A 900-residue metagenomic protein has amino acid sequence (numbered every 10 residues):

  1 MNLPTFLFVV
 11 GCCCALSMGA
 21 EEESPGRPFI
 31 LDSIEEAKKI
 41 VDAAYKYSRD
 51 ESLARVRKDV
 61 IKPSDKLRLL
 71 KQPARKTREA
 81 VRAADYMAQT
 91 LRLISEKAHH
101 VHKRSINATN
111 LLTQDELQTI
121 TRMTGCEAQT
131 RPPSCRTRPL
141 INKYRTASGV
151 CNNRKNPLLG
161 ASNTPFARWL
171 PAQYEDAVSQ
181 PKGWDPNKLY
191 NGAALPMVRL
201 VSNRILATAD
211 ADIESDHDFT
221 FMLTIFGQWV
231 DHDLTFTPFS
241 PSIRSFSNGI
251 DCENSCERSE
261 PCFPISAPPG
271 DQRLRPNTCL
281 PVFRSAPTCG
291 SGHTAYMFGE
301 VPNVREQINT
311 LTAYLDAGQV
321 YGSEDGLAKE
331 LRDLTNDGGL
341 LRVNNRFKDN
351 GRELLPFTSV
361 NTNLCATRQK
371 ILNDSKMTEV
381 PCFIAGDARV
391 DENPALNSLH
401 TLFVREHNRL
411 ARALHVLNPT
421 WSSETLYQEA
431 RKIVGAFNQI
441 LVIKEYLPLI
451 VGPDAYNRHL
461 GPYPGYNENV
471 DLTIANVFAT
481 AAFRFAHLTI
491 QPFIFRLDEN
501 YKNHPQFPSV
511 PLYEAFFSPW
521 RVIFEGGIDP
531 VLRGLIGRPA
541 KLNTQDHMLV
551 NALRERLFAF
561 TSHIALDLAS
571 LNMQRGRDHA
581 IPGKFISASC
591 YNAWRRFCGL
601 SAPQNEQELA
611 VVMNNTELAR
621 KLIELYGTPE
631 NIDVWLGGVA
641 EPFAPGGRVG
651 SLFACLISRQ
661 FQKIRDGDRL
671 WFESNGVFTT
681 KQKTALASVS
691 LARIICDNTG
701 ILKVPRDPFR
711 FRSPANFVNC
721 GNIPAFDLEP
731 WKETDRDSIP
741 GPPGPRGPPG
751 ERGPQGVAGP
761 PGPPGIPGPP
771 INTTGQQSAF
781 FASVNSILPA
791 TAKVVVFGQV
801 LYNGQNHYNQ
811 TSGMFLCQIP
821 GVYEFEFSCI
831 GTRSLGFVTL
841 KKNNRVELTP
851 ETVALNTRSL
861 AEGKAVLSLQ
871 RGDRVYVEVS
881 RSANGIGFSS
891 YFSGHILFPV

Functional and structural regions predicted by a protein language model:
N2-P394, R412, L417-G744: Terminal regions of secretory-pathway proteins
R736-T773: Collagenous Gly-X-Y triple-helix motif
P743-R746, P820, E826-R871, S880-S882: Terminal beta-strand-rich extracellular "head" domains that mediate receptor/glycan or other ligand binding
P769-V795: Predominantly extracellular/luminal regions of secreted and cell-surface proteins, especially disulfide-bonded
A779, S834-F837, S889-Y891: Exposed beta-strand and adjacent loop surfaces of beta-rich binding modules that mediate intermolecular recognition
A790-P820: Surface-exposed ligand/attachment interfaces on beta-rich extracellular proteins
G885-V900: C-terminal interaction-tip segments
